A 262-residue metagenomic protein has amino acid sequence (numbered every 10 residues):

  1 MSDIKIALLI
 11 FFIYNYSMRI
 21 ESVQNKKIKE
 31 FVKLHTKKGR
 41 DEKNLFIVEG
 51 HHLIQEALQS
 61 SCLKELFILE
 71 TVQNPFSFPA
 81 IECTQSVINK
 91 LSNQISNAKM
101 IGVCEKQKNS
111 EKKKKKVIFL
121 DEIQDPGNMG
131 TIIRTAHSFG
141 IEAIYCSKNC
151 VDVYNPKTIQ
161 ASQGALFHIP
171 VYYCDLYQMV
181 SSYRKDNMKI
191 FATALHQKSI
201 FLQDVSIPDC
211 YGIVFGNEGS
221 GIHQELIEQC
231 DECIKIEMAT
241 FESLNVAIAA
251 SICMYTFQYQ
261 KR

Functional and structural regions predicted by a protein language model:
K5, I10-Y16: Short, positively charged and aromatic/hydrophobic N-terminal segments
Y14-E70, C150-V151: Boundary-proximal intrinsically disordered activation/regulatory segments immediately upstream of a helical core
R19-S22, I81-T84, I169-Y177: Short acidic-hydrophobic, aromatic-tinged amphipathic segments that line or gate anion-handling sites
G50, Q124-I132, L244-A249: Amphipathic alpha-helical repeat scaffolds
Q59, E111-K198: RNA substrate-binding interface of SAM-dependent RNA methyltransferases
A80-E105: Glycine/small-residue-rich loop that forms an oxyanion/phosphate-binding "nest" at active or ligand-binding sites
G102, S138-F139, V153, T158-G164 (+1 more regions): Structured adenosyl-cofactor binding patch, chiefly the S-adenosyl-L-methionine
A192-F241: Active-site/ligand-binding-proximal alpha/beta "capping" segment
